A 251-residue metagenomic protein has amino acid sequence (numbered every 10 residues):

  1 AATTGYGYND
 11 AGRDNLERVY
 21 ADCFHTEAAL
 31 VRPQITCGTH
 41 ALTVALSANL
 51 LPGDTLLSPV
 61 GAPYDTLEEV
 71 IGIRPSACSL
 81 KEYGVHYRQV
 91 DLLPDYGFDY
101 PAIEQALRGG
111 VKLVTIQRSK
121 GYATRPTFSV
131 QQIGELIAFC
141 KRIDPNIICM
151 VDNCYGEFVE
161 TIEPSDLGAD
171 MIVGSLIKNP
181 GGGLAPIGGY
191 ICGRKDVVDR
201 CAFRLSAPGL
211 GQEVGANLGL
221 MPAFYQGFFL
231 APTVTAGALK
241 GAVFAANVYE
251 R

Functional and structural regions predicted by a protein language model:
A1, V248-R251: Short, intrinsically disordered, charge-balanced linker/junction segments flanking boundaries in proteins
A1-D14, L30: A glycine-/small-polar-enriched, mobile loop at the entrance of the PLP active site in fold-type I
Y8-D10, A29, T36-G241, A246-Y249: Conserved PLP-enzyme active-site core in the AAT-like
E17: Generic structural marker for isolated residues within well-ordered, non-membrane alpha-helices of soluble domains
C23: Anionic-ligand anchoring segments at beta-strand to alpha-helix junctions in alpha/beta enzyme folds, i.e., glycine
